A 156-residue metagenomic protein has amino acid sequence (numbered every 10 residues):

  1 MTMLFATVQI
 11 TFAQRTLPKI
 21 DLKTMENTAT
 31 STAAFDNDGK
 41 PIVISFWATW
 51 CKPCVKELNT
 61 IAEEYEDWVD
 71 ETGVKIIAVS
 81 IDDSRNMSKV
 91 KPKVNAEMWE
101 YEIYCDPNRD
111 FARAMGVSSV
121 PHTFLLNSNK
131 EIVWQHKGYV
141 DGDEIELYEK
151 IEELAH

Functional and structural regions predicted by a protein language model:
M1-T16: Bacterial Sec-dependent N-terminal signal peptides
I20-I42: A short beta-strand-turn-helix
G39-I42, W47-W50, S119: Short pre-active-site segment immediately N-terminal to redox-active cysteine/selenocysteine motifs in thiol-based
V43-I44, I76, T123: Hydrophobic beta-strand anchors of alpha/beta hydrolase catalytic cores
C51-V55: Short, thiol/selenol-centered motifs that function as redox-active sites or metal-ligating centers
K56-E97, N108-R113: Structural microenvironment flanking redox-active thiols in thiol-disulfide oxidoreductases
K93-S128: Short, internal strand/loop/helix patches that form the active-site neighborhood or redox-interaction surface
L125-H156: Thiol-/selenol-based redox modules, centered on thioredoxin-like and closely related oxidoreductase domains
